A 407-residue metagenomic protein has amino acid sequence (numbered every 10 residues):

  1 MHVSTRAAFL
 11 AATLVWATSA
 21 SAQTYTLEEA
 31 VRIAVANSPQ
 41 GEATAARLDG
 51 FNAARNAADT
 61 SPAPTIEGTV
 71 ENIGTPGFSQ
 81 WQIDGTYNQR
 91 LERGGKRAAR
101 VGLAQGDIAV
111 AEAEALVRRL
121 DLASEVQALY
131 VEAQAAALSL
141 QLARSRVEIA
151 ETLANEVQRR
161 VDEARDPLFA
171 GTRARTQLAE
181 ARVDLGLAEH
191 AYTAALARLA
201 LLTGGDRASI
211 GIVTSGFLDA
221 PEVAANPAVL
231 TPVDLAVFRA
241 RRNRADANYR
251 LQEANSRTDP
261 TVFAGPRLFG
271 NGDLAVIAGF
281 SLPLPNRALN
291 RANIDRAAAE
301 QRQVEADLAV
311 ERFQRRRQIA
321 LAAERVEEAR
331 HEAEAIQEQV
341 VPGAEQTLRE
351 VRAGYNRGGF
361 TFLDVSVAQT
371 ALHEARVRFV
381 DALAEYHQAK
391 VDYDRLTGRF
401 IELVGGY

Functional and structural regions predicted by a protein language model:
M1-F9: Bacterial N-terminal signal peptides that target proteins for export
F9-V15: Hydrophobic helical h-region of N-terminal Sec-dependent signal peptides in bacterial secretory/periplasmic proteins
A17-S19: N-terminal signal peptide c-region/cleavage motif recognized by signal peptidases
A22-V70, R90-L91, A99, R165-L168 (+6 more regions): Bacterial Sec-pathway N-terminal export signals of envelope proteins
T26, P64-R118, A236-R312: Small/polar-residue-enriched beta-strand and adjacent coil segments characteristic of outer-membrane beta-barrel
G41-A58, A111, R118, L122-V147 (+7 more regions): Amphipathic alpha-helical coiled-coil segments
G102-Q105, L168-A179, A191, D295 (+1 more regions): Short, charged, amphipathic alpha-helical segments
R119-T231, A322-R325, A329: Periplasmic alpha-helical coiled-coil/stalk elements that build and connect Gram-negative outer-membrane
